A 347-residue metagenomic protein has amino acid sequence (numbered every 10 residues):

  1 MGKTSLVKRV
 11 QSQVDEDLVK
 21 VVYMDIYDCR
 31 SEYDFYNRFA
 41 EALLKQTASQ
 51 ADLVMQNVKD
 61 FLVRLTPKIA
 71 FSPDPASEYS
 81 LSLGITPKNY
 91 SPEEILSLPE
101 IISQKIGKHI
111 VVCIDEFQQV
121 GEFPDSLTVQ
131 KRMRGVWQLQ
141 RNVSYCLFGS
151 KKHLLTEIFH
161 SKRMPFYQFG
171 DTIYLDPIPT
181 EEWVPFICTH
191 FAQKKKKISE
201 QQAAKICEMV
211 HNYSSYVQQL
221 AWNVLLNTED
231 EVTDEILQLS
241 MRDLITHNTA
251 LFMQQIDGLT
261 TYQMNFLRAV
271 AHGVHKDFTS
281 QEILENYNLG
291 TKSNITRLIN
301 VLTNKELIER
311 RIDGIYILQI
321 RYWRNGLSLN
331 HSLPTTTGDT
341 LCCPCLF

Functional and structural regions predicted by a protein language model:
M1, S5-V111, S126: P-loop NTPase nucleotide-binding core
Q13, N223, V301: Alpha-helical DNA-recognition elements
Y33-A40, T180-C188: An amphipathic alpha-helix signature
S82-K151, H160: Conserved Walker B catalytic segment
K152-G170: Short regulatory helix/loop adjacent to the ATP-binding pocket of P-loop NTPases
D171-E182: Conserved AAA+ ATPase "SRH/arginine-finger" region at the nucleotide-binding site
V184, C188-L251, T261: Amphipathic alpha-helical "lid/sensor" segments that cap RecA-like P-loop NTPase cores
T246, A250-F347: C-terminal leucine-rich, beta-strand-based interaction scaffolds used for sensing/assembly
